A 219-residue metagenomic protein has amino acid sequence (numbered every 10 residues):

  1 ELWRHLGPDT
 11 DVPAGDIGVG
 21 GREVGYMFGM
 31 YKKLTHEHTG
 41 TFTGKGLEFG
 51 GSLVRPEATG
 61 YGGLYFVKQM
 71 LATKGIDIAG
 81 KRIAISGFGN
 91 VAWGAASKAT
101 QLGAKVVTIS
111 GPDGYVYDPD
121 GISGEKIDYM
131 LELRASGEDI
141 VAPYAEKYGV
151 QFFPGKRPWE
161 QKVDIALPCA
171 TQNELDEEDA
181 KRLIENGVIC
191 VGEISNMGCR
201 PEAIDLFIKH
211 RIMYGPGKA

Functional and structural regions predicted by a protein language model:
E1-L53: N-terminal ligand-binding/catalytic initiation module
G7-D9, I76-G80, Q161-D164, L183-C190 (+1 more regions): Short, surface-exposed connector motifs at secondary-structure boundaries
T10-G15, E37-F42, I85, T108-G111 (+4 more regions): General beta-strand structural signal in soluble alpha/beta enzymes
G20-G21, F49, V91-W93, G114-D118 (+4 more regions): Flexible loop/turn segments at secondary-structure boundaries
K33, K68-T73, Q172, M197: Conserved helix-loop functional segments at active or binding sites
T43-G46, V54-E57, Y61-K162: Glycine-rich phosphate/diphosphate-binding loop of Rossmann-like nucleotide-binding domains
K147, F153-K156, D164, N173-K181 (+1 more regions): Activation/maturation switch segments at domain boundaries
A170-A219: Rossmann-fold NAD(P)-binding glycine/threonine-rich loop
